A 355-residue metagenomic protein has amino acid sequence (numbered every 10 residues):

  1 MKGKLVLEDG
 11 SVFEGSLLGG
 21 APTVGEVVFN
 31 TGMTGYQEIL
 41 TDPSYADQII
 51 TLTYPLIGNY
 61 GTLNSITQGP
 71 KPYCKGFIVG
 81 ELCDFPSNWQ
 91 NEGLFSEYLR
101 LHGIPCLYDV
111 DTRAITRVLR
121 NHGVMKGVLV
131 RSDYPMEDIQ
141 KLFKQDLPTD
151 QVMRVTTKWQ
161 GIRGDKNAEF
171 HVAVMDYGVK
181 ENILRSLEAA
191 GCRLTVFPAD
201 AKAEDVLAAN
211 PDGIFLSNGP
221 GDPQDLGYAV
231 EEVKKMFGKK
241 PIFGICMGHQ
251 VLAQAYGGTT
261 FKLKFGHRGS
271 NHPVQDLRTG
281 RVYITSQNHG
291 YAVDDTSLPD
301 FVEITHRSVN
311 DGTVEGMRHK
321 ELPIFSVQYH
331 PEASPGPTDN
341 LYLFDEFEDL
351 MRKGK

Functional and structural regions predicted by a protein language model:
M1-E204, A208-A209, P223, S334 (+1 more regions): RNA-binding accessory domains that recognize and position tRNA/RNA substrates
P105, H171, P241-F243, T259 (+1 more regions): Proline-centered loop/turn at the N-terminus of a beta-strand
D111, C246, H289, H330: Active-site glycine-centered loops adjacent to acidic/histidine catalytic or metal-binding residues that shape
H171-D176, T285-S286, F325-Y329: Active-site-proximal beta-strand elements of phosphoester/diester hydrolases
G213, N218-I284, A292, G336-R352: Cysteine-nucleophile active-site neighborhood
G280-L322: Catalytic beta-strand/loop cores that center a nucleophilic Ser/Cys/Thr and support acyl-enzyme chemistry
G316-G354: A glycine-centered loop/beta-turn motif at secondary-structure junctions
